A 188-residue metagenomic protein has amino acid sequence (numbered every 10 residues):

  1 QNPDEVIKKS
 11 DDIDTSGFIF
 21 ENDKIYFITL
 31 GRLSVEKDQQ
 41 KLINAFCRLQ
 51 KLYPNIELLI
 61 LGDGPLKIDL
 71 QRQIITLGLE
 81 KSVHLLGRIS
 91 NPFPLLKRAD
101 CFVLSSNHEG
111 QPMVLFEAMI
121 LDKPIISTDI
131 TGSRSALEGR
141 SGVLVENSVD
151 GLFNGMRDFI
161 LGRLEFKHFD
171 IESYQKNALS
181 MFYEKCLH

Functional and structural regions predicted by a protein language model:
Q1-K9: Short beta-strand->alpha-helix junction loop in the catalytic core of nucleotide-activated group-transfer enzymes
I25-R48, L58-I60, P65-Q71: A conserved mid-protein helix/loop that constitutes part of the nucleotide-sugar donor-binding site
Q71-G87: Nucleotide-activated donor-binding/catalytic signature segment of Leloir-type glycosyltransferases, i.e., the conserved
R88, N107: Aromatic "clamp/platform" in nucleotide-sugar-dependent glycosyltransferases that forms part of the donor/acceptor
E117, I130-L144: Short acidic/histidine- and often glycine-rich active-site loop of Leloir-type glycosyltransferases that engages
P124-S127: Short hydrophobic beta-strand element within catalytic cores of glycosyltransferases and related nucleotide-activated
G139, V143-D150, D158-R163: Conserved acidic donor-binding segment of nucleotide-sugar-dependent glycosyltransferases
L164-H188: A charged, aromatic-enriched C-terminal amphipathic alpha-helix characteristic of glycosyltransferases across folds
